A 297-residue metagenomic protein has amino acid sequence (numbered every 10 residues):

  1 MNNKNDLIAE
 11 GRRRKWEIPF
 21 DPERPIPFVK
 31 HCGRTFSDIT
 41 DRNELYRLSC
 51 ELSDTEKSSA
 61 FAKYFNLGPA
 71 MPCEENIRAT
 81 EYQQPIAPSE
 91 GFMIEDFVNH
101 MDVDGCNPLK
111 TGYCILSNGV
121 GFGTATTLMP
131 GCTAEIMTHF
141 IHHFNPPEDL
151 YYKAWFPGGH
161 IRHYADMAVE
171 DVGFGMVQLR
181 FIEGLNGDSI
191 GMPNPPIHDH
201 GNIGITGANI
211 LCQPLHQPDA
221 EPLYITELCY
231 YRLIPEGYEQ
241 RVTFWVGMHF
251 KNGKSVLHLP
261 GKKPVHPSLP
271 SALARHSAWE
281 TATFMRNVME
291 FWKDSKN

Functional and structural regions predicted by a protein language model:
A9-F65, C212-R275: Beta-strand/loop substructures that line and gate deep hydrophobic ligand-binding cavities in soluble
C50-L52, E56, M71-M167: Hydrophobic ligand-binding cavity/cleft-lining segments
S58-M71, V172-M176: Short N-terminal helix-initiation segments at or just after the protein's N-terminus
H143, I161, V246-M248, E290: Short loop/turn segments at secondary-structure transitions that flank enzyme active sites
F156-P222: Glycine-rich portal/gate segments that line the openings of hydrophobic small-molecule binding cavities
L259-N297: Extended, charged low-complexity segments that frequently continue into or abut oligomerization scaffolds
